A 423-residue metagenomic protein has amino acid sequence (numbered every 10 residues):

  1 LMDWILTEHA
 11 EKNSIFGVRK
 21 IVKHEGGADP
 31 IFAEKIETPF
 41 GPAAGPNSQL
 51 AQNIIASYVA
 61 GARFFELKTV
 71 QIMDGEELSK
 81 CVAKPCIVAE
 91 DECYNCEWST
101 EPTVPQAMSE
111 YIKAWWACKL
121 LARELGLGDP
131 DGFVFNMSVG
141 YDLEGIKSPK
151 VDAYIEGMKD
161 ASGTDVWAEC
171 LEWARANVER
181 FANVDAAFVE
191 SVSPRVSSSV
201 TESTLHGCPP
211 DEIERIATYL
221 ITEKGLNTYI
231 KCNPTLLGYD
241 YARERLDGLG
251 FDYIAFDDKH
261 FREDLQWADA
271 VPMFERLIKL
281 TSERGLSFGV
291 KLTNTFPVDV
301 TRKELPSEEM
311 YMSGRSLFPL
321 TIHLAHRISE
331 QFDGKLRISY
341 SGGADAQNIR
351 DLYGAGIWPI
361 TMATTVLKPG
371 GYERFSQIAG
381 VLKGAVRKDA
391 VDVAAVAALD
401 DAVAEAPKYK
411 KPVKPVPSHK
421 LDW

Functional and structural regions predicted by a protein language model:
L1-E223: N-terminal capping/small domains of soluble enzymes
E11-E25, P234, G238-G334, P369-R387: Glycine/Thr-rich beta-alpha phosphate-binding loop at enzyme active sites
P42, I230, V290, I328 (+2 more regions): Conserved, mostly hydrophobic/aromatic
A44-N47, F296, L336-I349: Glycine-rich beta-to-alpha transition loops that act as phosphate-gripper elements at the mouths of alpha/beta enzyme
A51-V59, A217-T218, A344-M362: Catalytic cores of alpha/beta
A60-F64, K224-L226, D333-G334, G354-P359: Glycine-enriched alpha-helix->loop->beta-strand junction motifs that scaffold or abut catalytic
G75-N95, V366-V393: C-terminal helical cap(s) of enzyme catalytic domains, especially alpha/beta-barrels
E373, G384-W423: Ferredoxin-type iron-sulfur electron-transfer modules and their immediate structural context
